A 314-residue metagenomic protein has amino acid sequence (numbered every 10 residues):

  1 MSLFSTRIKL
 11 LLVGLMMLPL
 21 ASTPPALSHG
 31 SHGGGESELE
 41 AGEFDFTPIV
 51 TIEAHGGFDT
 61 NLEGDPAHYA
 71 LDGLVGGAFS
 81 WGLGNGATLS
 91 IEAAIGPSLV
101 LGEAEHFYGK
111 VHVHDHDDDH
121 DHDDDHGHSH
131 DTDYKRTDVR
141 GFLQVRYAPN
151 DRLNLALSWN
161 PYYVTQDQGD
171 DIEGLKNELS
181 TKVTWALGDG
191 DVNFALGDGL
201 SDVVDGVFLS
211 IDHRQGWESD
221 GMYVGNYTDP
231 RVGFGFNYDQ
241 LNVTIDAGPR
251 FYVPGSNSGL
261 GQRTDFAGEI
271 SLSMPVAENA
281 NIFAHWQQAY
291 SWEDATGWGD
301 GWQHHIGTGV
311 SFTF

Functional and structural regions predicted by a protein language model:
M1-I49, G86-A87, V113-H128: Cleavable N-terminal export/targeting peptides
A26-H106, H213-Q215: Short glycine/proline- and aromatic-enriched beta-strand/turn motifs that initiate or cap beta-hairpins
I52-L62, L71, I95-E105, W159-D167 (+6 more regions): Transmembrane beta-strands of outer-membrane beta-barrel pores
N61-L71, N85, S98-A104, D133-T137 (+5 more regions): Solvent-exposed loop/turn segments connecting transmembrane beta-strands in outer-membrane beta-barrel proteins
E63, G86-N177, W292-D294: Surface-exposed loop and membrane-interface regions of Gram-negative outer-membrane beta-barrel proteins
L71-G77, T137-L143, N177-T181, N226-V232 (+2 more regions): Hydrophobic, lipid-facing positions within transmembrane beta-strands of outer-membrane proteins
G84-A93, N150-L157, G188-L196, L200 (+4 more regions): Repeated loop/turn-to-beta-strand initiation elements of outer-membrane beta-barrel proteins
L179-G188, D300-F314: Outer-membrane beta-barrel "beta-signal"
